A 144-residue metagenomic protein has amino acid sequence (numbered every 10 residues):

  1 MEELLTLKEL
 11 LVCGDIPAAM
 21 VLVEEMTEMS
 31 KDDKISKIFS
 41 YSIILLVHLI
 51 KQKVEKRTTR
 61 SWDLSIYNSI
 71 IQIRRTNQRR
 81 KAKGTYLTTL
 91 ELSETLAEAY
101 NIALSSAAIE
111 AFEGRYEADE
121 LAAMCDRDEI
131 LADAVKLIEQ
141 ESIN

Functional and structural regions predicted by a protein language model:
M1-S40, K51-N144: Surface/interface-facing alpha-helical segments and adjacent flexible terminal/loop regions used for partner/assembly
L45: Carbohydrate-associated surface elements
